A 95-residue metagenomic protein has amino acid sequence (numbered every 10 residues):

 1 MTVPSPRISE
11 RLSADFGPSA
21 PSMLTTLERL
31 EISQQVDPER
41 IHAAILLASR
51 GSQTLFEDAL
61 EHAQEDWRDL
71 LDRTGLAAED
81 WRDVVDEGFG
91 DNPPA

Functional and structural regions predicted by a protein language model:
M1, P6, E39, A43 (+1 more regions): Residue-level marker of intrinsically disordered, low-complexity segments enriched for small/polar residues
M1-R29: Short terminal alpha-helical segments
V3-R7, P18, V36, G51 (+2 more regions): Short coil/turn linker and secondary-structure boundary residues
S13, R40, L47, L71 (+1 more regions): Compositionally biased, low-complexity repeat tracts
S19, M23, R40-H42, G75: Intrinsically disordered, low-complexity, repeat-rich regions that form long N- or C-terminal tails or large
Q35-R68: Acidic, low-complexity, intrinsically disordered interaction modules
H62-A95: Amphipathic alpha-helical binding modules
